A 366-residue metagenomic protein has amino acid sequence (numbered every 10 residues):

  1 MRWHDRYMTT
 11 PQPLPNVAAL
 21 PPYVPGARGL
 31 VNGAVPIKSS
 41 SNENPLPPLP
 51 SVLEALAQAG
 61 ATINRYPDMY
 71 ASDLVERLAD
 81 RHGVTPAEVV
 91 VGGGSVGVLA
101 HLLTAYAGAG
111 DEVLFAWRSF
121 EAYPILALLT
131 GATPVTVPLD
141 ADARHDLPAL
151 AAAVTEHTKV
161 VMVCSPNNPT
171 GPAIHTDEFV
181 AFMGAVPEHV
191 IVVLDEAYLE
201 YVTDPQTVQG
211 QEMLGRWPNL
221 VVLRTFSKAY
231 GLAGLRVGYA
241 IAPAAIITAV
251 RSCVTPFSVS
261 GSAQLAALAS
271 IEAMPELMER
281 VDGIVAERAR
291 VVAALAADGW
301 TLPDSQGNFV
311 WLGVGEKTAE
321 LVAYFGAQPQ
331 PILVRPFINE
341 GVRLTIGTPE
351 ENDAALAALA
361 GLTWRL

Functional and structural regions predicted by a protein language model:
R2-R65: N-terminal "arm"/small-domain region of PLP-dependent enzymes with the aminotransferase-like
P67-E112, T130, E350: Phosphate-binding glycine-rich loop
A105-V163: PLP-dependent aminotransferase-like
L128, H145-E156, P169-V192, E196-S227: Active-site pre-lysine segment of PLP-dependent enzymes
V135-P138, V160-N167, V192-E196, P303-Q306 (+1 more regions): Short beta-strands and strand-loop turn motifs
N219-A296, W300-P303: PLP-dependent aminotransferase class I/II
A289, A296-W364: Conserved C-terminal alpha-helix-loop-beta "cap" of PLP-dependent enzymes that closes/shapes the active-site mouth
